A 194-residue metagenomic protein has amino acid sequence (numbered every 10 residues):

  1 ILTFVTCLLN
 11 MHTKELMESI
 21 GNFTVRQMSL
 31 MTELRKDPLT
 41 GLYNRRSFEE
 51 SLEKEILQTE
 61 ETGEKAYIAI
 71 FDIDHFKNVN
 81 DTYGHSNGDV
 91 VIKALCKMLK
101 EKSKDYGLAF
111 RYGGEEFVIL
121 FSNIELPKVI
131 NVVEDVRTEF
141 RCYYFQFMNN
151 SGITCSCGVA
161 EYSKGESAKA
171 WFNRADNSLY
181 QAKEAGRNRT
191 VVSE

Functional and structural regions predicted by a protein language model:
L2-P38, S47-L57, G107-L108, L120: Signal-transducing coiled-coil linker helices
L30-E50, F71-H85, K93: Conserved nucleotide-binding and Mg2+-coordinating catalytic segments in signaling enzymes
F48, L52, V91-I92, C96-L99 (+2 more regions): Heptad-repeat coiled-coil signal-transmission/dimerization helices
S51-Y83, L99, F110: Active-site-proximal structural segments of metal-dependent nucleotidyl cyclase/transferase enzymes
N87-L108, E116: Active-site-proximal alpha-helical element of nucleotidyl cyclase-like catalytic domains and analogous helices
C96-K97, K128-Q146, D176: Alpha-helical scaffold within the catalytic cores of cyclic-nucleotide enzymes
L108-R111, S151: A short pre-motif secondary-structure segment
L126, I130, E161-E194: Catalytic-core segments of nucleotide cyclases and related cyclic-nucleotide turnover enzymes
